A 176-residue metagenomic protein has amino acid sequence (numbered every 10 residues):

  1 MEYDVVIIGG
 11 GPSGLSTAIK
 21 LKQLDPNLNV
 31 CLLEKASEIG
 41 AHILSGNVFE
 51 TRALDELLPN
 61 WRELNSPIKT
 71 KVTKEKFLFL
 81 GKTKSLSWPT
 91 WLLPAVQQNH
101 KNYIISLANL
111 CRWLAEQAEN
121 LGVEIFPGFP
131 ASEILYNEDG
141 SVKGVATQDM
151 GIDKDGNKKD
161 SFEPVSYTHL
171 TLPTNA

Functional and structural regions predicted by a protein language model:
M1: A short, basic/flexible loop-to-alpha-helix module at the beginning of a structural domain
V5-L28: N-terminal Rossmann-like FAD-binding beta1-loop-alpha1 element of flavoenzymes
L15-K22, L54-L58, V145-I152: Short, well-ordered amphipathic alpha-helices
Q23-H42: Glycine-rich FAD pyrophosphate-binding loop
A36-K82: N-terminal FAD cofactor-binding segment of flavoenzymes
L78-S166: Feature captures the FAD/FMN-dependent oxidoreductase FAD-binding
H169-A176: Single conserved hydrophobic/aromatic residue that forms the stacking wall/gate of nucleotide- or nucleobase-binding
